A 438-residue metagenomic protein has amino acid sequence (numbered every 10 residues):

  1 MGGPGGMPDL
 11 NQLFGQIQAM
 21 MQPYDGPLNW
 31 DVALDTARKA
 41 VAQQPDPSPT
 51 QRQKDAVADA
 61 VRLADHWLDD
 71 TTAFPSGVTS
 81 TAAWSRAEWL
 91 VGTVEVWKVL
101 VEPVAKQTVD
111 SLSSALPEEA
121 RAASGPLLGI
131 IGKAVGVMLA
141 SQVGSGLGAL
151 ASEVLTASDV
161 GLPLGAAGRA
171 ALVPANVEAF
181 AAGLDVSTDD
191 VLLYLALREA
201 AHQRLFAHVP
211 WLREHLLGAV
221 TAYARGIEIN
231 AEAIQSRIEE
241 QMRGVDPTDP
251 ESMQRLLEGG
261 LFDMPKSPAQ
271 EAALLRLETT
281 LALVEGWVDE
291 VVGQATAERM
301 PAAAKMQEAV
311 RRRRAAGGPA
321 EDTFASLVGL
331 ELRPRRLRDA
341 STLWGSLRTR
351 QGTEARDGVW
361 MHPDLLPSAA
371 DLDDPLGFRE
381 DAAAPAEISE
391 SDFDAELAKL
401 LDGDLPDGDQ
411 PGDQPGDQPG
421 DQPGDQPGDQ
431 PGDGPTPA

Functional and structural regions predicted by a protein language model:
M1-A33, T108-A134, A384-G412, T436-P437: Long amphipathic alpha-helical segments used for membrane anchoring, targeting, substrate engagement, or oligomerization
M1-T72: N-terminal low-complexity, Ser/Thr- and acidic-residue-enriched intrinsically disordered segments
A58-A175: Auxiliary, metal-adjacent structural segments of Zn-dependent hydrolase domains
V137-S158, F206-E258, A272-R299: Post-HExxH zinc-binding segment in Zn-dependent metallohydrolases
P163-E178, D249-S267: A short mid-domain helix/strand-loop element embedded in enzyme catalytic domains that forms or borders the active-site
V177-L195: Short pre-active-site segment immediately N-terminal to the catalytic Zn-binding motif
D190-P210, W344: Active-site recognition of the HExxH zinc-binding catalytic motif
F262-A438: Pan-zinc metallopeptidase signature
